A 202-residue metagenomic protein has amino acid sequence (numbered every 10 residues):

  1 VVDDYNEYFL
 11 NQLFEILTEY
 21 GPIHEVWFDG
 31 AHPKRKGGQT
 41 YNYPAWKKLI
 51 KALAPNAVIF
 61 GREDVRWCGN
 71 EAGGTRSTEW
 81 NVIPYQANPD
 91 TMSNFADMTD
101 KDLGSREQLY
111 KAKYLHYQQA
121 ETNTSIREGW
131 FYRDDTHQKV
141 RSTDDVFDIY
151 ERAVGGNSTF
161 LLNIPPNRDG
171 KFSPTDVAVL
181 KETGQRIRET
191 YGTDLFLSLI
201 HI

Functional and structural regions predicted by a protein language model:
V1-L199: Mature catalytic domains of secreted/periplasmic carbohydrate-active enzymes
